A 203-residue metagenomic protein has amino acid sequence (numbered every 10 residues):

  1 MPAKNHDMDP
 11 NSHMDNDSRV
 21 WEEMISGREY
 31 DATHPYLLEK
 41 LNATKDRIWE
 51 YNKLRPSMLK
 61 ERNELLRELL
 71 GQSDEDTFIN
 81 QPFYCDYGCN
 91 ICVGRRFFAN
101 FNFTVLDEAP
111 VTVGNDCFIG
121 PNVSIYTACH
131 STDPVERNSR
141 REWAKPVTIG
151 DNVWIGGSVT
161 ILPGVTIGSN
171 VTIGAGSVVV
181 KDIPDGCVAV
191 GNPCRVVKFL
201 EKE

Functional and structural regions predicted by a protein language model:
M1-D76, C194-K198: Terminal amphipathic alpha-helical/low-complexity segments used for targeting or macromolecular assembly
F83-V93, F98-T166, N192-E203: Flexible, glycine/small-residue-enriched loop-and-beta-strand segment within the central core of proteins
W154, T172, V188-V190: Short-chain dehydrogenase/reductase
V165, G186-C187: Extracytoplasmic/periplasmic beta-strand context in beta-sandwich domains, especially the cupredoxin/COX2 CuA-binding
I167-D182: C-terminal/domain-terminus segments
V180-G186, K202-E203: Gly/Pro- and small hydrophobic-enriched strand-loop and loop-to-helix capping segments that sit at the rims
